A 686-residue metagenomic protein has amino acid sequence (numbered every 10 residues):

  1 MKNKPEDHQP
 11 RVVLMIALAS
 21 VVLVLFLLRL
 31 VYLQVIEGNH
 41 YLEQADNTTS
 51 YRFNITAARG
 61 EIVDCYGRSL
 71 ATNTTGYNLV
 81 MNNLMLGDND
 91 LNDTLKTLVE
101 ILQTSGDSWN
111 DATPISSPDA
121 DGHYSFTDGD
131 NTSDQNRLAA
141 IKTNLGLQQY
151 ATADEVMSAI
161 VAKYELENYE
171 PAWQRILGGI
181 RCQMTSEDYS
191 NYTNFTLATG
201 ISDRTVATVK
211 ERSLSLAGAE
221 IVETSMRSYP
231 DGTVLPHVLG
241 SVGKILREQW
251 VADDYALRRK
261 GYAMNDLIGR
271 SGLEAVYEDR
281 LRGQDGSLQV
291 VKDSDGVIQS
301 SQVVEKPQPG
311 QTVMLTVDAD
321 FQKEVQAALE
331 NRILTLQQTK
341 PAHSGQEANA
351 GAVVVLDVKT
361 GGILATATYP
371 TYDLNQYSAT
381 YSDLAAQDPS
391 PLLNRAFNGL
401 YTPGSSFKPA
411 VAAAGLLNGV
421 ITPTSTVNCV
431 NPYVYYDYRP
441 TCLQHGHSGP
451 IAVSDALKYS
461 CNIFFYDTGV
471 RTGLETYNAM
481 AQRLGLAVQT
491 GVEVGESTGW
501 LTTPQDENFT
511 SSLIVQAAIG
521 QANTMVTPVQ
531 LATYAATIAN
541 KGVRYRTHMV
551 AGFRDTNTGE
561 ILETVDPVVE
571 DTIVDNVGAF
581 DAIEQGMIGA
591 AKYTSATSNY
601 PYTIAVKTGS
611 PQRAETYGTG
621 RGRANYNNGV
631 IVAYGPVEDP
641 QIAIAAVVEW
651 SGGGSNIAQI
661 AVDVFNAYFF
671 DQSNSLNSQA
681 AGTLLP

Functional and structural regions predicted by a protein language model:
M1-K306, T339-A352, V358: Membrane-proximal periplasmic segments of bacterial cell-envelope enzymes, especially penicillin-binding proteins
A71, Y77, V291-G310, V317 (+4 more regions): Beta-lactam-recognizing serine transpeptidase/beta-lactamase-like catalytic domain environment
L84-M85, V648-G652: A generic structural motif
N89-E100, T199, A207, E211 (+20 more regions): Solvent-exposed, polar/charged alpha-helical surfaces in well-ordered, non-transmembrane soluble domains, broadly
K323-V355, T371: Beta-lactamase-like hydrolase cores
I561, V662-P686: Short, gly/Ser/Thr-rich active-site loops of penicillin-recognizing serine hydrolases
S651-I660: A short acidic/glycine-rich loop-to-helix N-cap element
